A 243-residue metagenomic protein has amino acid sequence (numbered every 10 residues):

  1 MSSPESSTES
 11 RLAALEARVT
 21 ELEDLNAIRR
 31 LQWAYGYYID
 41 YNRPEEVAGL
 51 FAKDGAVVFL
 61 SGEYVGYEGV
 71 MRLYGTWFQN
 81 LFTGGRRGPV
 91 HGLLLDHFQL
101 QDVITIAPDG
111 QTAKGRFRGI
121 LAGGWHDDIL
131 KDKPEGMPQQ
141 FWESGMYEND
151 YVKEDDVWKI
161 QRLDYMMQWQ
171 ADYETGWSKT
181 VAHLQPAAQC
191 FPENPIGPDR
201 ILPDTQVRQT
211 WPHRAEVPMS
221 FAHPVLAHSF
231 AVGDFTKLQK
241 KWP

Functional and structural regions predicted by a protein language model:
S2-L25, E135-P138, E154-P243: Terminal "cap-and-tail" regions of soluble proteins that handle hydrophobic small molecules
D24-D40: Short, aromatic-enriched amphipathic alpha-helices that serve as compact interaction elements
N26, L93-L95, Q140-W142: Transmembrane beta-barrel outer-membrane domains
P44-G124: A solvent-exposed, acidic/Ser-Thr-rich amphipathic alpha-helical stretch
G88-G92, D132-Q139: Short, P/G- and charge-enriched loop/turn segments at secondary-structure junctions
Q99-I104, M146-V152: Hydrophobic/aromatic beta-strand elements that line small-molecule binding cavities or substrate pockets in beta-rich
A122-H126, Q168-W169: Short, solvent-exposed loop/turn segments at secondary-structure junctions
D128-L130, T175-G176: Outer-membrane beta-barrel translocator domains and adjoining extracellular loop/strand segments of Gram-negative
